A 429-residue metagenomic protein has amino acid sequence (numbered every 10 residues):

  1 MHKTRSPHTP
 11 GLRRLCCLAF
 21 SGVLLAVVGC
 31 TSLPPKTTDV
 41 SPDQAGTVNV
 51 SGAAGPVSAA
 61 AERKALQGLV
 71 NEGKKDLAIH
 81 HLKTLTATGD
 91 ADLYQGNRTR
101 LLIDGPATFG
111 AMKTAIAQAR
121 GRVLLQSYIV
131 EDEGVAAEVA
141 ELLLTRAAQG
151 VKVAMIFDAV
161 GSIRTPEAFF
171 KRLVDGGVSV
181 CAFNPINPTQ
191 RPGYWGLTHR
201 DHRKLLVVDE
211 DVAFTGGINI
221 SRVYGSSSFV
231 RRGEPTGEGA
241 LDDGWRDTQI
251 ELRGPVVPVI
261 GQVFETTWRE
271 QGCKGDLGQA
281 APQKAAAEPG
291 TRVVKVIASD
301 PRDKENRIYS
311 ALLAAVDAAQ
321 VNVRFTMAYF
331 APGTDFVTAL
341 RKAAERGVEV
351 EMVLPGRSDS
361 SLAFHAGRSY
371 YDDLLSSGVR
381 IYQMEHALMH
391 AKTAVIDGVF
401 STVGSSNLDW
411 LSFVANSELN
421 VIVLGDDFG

Functional and structural regions predicted by a protein language model:
M1-R13: N-terminal secretory signal peptides that target proteins for export/translocation
H2-R5, C30-G429: Charged, low-complexity intrinsically disordered terminal segments
C17-V28: Bacterial N-terminal signal peptides
